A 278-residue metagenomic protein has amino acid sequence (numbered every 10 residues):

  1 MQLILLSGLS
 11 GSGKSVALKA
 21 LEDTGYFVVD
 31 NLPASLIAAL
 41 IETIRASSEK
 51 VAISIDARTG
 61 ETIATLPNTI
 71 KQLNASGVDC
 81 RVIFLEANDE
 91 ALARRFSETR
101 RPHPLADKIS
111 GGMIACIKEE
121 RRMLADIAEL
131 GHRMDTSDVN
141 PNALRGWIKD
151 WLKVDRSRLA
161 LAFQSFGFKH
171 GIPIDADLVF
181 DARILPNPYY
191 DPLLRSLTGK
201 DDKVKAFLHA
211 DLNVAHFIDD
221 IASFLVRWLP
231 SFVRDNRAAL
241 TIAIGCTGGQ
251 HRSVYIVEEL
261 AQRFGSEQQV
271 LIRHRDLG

Functional and structural regions predicted by a protein language model:
L6, I242-C246: Hydrophobic anchor at the beta1->P-loop junction of P-loop NTPases
S10, G248: The conserved Walker
G13, H251-R252: Conserved glycine(s) of the Walker
A17-L18, V257: Post-Walker A alpha-helix
E22-N31, A261-V270: Post-Walker A helix-loop "phosphate-sensing" segment adjacent to the P-loop in P-loop NTPases
T24-L73: Conserved nucleotide-sensing/catalytic segment adjacent to the nucleotide-binding pocket in NTP-handling enzymes
E61-I63, D89-F96, P104, N142-A143 (+2 more regions): Switch/connector loops and helix/strand junctions flanking conserved nucleotide-binding motifs in nucleotide-processing
I114-I242, D276-G278: C-terminal accessory "lid"/substrate-recognition subdomains
